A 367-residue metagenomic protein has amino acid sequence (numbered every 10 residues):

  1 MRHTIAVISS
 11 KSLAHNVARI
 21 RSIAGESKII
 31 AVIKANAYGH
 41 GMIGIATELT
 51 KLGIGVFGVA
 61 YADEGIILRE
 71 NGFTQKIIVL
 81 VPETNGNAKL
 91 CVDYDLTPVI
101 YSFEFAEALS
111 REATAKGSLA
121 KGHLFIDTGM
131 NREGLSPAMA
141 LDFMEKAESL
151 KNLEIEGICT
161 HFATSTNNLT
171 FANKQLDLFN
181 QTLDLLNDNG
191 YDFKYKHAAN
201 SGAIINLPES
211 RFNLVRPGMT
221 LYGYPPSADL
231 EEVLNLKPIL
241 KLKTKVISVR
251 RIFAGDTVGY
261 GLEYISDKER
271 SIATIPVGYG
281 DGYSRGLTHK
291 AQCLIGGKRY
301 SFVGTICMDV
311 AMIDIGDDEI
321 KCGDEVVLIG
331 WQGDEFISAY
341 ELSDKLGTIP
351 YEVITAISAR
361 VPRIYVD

Functional and structural regions predicted by a protein language model:
R2-A14, D63-E64, E83, L90 (+3 more regions): Active-site anion/phosphate-binding pocket segments in diverse small-molecule metabolic enzymes
T4-H15, S22-H197, R211: Active-site-proximal beta-alpha core segment in soluble small-molecule metabolic enzymes
